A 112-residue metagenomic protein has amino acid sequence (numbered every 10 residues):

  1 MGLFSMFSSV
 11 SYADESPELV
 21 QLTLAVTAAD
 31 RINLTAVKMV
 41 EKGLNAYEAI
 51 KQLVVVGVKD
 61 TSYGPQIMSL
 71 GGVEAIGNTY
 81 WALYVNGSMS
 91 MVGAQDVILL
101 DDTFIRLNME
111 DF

Functional and structural regions predicted by a protein language model:
G2-F112: Ubiquitin-like/PB1-type beta-grasp interaction modules and other compact soluble beta-rich domains
